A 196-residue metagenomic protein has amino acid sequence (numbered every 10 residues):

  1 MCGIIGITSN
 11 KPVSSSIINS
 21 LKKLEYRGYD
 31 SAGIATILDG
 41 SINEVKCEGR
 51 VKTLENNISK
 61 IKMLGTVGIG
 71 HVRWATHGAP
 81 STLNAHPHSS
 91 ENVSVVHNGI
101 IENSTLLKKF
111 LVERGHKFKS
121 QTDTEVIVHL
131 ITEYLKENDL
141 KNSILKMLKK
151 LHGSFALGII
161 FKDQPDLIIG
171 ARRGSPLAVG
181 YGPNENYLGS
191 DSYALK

Functional and structural regions predicted by a protein language model:
M1-K196: Conserved short alpha-helical segments that host acidic/polar catalytic motifs at enzyme active sites
